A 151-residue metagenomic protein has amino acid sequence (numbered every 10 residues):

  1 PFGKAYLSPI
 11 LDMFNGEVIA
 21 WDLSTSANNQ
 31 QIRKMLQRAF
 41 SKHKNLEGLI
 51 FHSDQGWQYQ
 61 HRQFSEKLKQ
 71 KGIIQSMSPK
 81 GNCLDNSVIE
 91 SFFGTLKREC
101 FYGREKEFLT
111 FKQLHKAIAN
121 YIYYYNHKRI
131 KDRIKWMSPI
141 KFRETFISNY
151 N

Functional and structural regions predicted by a protein language model:
P1-N151: Charged DNA-binding/catalytic regions of mobile-element recombinases
